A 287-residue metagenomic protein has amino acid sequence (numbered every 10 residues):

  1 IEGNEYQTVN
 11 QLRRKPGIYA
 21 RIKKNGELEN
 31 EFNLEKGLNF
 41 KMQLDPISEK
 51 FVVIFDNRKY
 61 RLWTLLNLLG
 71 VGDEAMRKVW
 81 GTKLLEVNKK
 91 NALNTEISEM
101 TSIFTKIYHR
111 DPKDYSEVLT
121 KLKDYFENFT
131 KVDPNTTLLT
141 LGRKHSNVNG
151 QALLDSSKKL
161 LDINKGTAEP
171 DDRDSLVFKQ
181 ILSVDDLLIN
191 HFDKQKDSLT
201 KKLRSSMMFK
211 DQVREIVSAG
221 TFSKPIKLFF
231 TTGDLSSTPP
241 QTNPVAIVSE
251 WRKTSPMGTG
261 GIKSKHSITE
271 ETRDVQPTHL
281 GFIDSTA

Functional and structural regions predicted by a protein language model:
I1-E270, T286-A287: N-terminal non-catalytic structural scaffold regions of very large proteins
I268-T278: Short Pro/Gly-enriched beta-strand edge/turn motifs at strand-loop
T278-A287: Conserved catalytic-core segments centered on acid/base and nucleophilic motifs
